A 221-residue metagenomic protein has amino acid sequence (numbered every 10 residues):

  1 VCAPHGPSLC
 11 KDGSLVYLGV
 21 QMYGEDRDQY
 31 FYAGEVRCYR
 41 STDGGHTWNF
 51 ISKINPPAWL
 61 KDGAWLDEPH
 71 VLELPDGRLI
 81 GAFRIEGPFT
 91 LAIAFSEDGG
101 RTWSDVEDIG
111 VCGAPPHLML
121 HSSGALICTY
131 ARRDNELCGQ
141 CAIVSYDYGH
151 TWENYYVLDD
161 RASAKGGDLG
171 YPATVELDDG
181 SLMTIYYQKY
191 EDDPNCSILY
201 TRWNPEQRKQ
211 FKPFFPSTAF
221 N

Functional and structural regions predicted by a protein language model:
V1-N221: Asp-box/BNR beta-propeller blade signature and adjacent active/binding-site loops in extracellular glycan-interacting
